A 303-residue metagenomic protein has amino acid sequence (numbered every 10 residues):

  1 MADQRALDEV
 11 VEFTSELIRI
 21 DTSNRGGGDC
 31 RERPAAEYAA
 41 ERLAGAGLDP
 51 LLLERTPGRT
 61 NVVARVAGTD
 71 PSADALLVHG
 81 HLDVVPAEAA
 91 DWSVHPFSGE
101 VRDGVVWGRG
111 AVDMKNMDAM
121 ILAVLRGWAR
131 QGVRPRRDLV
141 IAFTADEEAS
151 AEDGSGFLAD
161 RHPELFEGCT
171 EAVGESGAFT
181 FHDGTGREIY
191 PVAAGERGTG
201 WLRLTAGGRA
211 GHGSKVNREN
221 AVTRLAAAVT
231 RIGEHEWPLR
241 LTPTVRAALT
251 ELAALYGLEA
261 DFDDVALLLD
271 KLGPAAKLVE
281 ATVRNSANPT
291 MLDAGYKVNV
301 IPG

Functional and structural regions predicted by a protein language model:
A2-R109, D118, W128-R137: Acidic/His- and Gly-rich active-site-bordering loop/insert found across diverse amide/peptide-bond hydrolases
S15, A40, A119-R126, G156-A159 (+2 more regions): Predominant activation on well-ordered alpha-helical scaffold segments within soluble catalytic domains
Y38, A294-Y296: Catalytic cores of nucleotide-enabled group-transfer and carboxylate-activating enzymes in metabolic and assembly-line
G80-L82, E175-G177, A206, L292: Fold-independent oxyanion-binding glycine-rich loops and adjacent beta-strand/coil segments at enzyme active sites
V106, V112-P191: Acidic/histidine-rich catalytic neighborhood of metal-dependent amide-processing enzymes
V112, E147, G208-S214, Y296: A generic structural motif
P163-T170, G177-R187, A193-W201, G213-L292 (+1 more regions): Acidic-enriched catalytic cores of C-N bond-cleaving enzymes acting on peptides and small amides
